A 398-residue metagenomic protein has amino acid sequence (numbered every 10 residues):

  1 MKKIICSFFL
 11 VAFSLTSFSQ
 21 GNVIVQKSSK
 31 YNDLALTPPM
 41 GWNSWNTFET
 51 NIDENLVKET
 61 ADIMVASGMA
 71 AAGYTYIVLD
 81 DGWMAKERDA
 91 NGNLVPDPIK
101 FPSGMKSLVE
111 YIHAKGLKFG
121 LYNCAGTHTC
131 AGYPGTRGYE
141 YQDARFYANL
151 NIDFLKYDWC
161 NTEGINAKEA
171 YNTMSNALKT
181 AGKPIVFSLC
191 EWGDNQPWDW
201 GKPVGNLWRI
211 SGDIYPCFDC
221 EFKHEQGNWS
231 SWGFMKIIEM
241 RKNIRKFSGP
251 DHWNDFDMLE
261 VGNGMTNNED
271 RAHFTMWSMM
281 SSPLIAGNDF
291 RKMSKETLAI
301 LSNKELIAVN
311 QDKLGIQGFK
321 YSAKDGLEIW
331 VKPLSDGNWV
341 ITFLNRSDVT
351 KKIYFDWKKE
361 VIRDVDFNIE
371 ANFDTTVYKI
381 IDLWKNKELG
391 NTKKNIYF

Functional and structural regions predicted by a protein language model:
M1-G21: Bacterial Sec-dependent N-terminal signal peptides
G21-K58, I63, I185, L344: N-terminal module-boundary/linker segments of secreted carbohydrate-active enzymes
P38-S44, G73-L79, K118-N123, D153-D158 (+7 more regions): Structural recognition of the beta-strand scaffold that forms the well-ordered cores of secreted hydrolase catalytic
T60, M64-G164: Aromatic-lined carbohydrate-binding/catalytic grooves of carbohydrate-active enzymes
V186-D289: Glycan-recognition surfaces
R271-S322: Catalytic cores of secreted or luminal carbohydrate-active enzymes
W277-M280, I285-G287, A323-I369: Carbohydrate-binding surface patches
K385-F398: Intrinsically disordered, low-complexity Pro/Gly/Ser/Thr-rich segments with frequent PxxP/GP/PP motifs and embedded
